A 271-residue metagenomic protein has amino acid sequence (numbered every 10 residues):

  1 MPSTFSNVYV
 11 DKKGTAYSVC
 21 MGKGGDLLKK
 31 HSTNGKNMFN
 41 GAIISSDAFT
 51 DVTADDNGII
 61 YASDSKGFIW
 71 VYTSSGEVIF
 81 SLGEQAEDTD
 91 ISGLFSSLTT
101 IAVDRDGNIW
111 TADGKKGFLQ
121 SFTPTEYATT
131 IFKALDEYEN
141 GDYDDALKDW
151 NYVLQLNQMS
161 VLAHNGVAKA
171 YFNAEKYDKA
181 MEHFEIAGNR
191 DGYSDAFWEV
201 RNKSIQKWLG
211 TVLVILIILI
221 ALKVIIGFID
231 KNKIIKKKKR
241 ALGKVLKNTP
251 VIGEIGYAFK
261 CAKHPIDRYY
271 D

Functional and structural regions predicted by a protein language model:
M1, G41-S45, G83, D90-G93: Surface loop/turn motifs at the tips and blade-to-blade linkers of beta-strand repeat domains
P2-V8, A48-D51, S92-D104: Signature of short aromatic-glycine-proline-rich micro-motifs recurring in repeat-based ectodomains
V10-K13, A54-N57, V103-D106: Residue-level detector of Asp-centered blade-edge/turn motifs that repeat once per structural unit in beta-propeller
T15-S18, I59-A62, W70, N108-T111: Conserved beta-propeller blade signature
L94-T130, D178, E182, N189-D191: Blade-level signature of beta-propeller repeat domains, shared across WD40, Kelch, NHL, RCC1 and BNR/Asp-box propellers
A163, A196-F197: TPR alpha-solenoid repeat register
